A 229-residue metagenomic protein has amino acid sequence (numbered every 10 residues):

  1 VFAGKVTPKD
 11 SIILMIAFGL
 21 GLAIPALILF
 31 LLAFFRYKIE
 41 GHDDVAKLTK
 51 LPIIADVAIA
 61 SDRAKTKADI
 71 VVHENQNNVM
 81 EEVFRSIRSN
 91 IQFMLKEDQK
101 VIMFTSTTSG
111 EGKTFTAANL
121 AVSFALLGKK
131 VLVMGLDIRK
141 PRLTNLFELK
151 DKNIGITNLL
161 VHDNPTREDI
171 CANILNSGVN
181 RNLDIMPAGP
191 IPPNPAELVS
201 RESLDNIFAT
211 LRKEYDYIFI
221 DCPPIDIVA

Functional and structural regions predicted by a protein language model:
V1-K5: Polar/charged helix-initiation
K9, I13-L132, L136-I156, V161-C171 (+4 more regions): Short boundary/hinge segments that flank catalytic cores
M103-T105, P187-A188, I218-D221: Conserved beta-strand segments of the P-loop GTPase G domain that flank and frequently precede/overlap
G128-K130, R181-D184, R212-I220: Loop/turn-to-beta-strand initiation segments
I138, I154, I185-P187, D221: Structured cytosolic domains appended to multi-pass membrane proteins
V179-N182, V228: Short acidic/glycine-enriched loop/turn segments that link adjacent beta-strands
N194, V228-A229: Conserved D-loop-proximal element of ABC-family nucleotide-binding domains
C222-I227: Conserved Switch II/interswitch segment of TRAFAC-class P-loop GTPases
